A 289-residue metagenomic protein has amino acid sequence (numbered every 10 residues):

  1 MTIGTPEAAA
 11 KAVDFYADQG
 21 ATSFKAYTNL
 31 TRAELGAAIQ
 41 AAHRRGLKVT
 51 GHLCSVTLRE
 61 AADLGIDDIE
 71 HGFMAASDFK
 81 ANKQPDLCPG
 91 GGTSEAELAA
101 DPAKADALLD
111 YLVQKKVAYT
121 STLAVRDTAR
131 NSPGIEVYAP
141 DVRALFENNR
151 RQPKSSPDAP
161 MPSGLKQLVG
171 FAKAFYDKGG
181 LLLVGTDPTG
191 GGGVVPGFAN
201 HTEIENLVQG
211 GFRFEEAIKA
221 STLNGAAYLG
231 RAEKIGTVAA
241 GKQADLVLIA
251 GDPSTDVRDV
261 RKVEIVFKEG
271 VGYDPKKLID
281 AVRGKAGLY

Functional and structural regions predicted by a protein language model:
M1-A8: Active-site mouth loops of central-metabolism enzymes
A12-L30, A75-G210, R283-Y289: Active-site neighborhoods of metal-dependent hydrolases
G20, A42, I69, Y119 (+7 more regions): Divalent metal-coordination and catalytic microenvironments
L35-G46, V113, K173-D177: Surface-exposed amphipathic alpha-helices with a cationic face
R44-G46, L64-E70, K115-K116, G179: Glycine-enriched alpha-helix->loop->beta-strand junction motifs that scaffold or abut catalytic
S55, G72-F79, V271: Short, acidic/turn-prone active-site loops that include or flank metal/cofactor- and phosphate-binding residues
V195, R213-I218, A227-V263: Acidic, glycine-enriched loop/beta-strand segments at the rims of small-molecule binding/catalytic pockets
E269-Y289: Extracellular/periplasmic ectodomains of large secreted or surface enzymes and adhesion receptors
